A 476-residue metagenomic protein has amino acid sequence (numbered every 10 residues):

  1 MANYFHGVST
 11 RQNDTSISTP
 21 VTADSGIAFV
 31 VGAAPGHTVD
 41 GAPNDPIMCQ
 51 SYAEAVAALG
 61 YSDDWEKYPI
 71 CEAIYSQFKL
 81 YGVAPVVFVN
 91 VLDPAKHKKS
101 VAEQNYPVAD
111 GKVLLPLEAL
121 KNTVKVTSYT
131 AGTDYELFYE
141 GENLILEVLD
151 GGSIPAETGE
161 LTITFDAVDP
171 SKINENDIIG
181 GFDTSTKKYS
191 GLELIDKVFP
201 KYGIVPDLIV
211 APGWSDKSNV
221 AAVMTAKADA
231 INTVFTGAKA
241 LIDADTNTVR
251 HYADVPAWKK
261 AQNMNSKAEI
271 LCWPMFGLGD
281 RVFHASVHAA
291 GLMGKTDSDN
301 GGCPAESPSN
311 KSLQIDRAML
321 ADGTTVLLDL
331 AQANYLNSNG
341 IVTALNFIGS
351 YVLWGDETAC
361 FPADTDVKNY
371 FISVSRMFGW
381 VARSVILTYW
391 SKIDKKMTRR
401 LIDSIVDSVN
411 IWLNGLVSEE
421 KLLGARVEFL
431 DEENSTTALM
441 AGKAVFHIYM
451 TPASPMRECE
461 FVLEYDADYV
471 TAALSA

Functional and structural regions predicted by a protein language model:
A2-T22, I27-P43, I47-Q50, G60 (+5 more regions): A glycine- and small-residue-enriched flexible loop/hinge signal that marks low-structured segments
A53-E54: Active-site-surrounding "flap" and adjacent substrate/cofactor-binding loops of secreted or lumenal enzymes, prototyped
Y81-G141, V168-P170: Extended beta-strand solenoid/passenger and fiber regions
V86, H97-Q104, E142, T164-T184 (+1 more regions): Compositionally biased, low-complexity/repeat regions
Y106-A109, E136-I145, P155, A244-T246 (+2 more regions): Short, ordered beta-strand-loop transition motifs
D110-P116, E142-S153, V342-F361, F446-I448: Generic recognition of long tandem-repeat/solenoid scaffolds
V124-G180: Surface-exposed interaction regions enriched in Ser/Thr/Asp/Glu that occur as long low-complexity tracts or repetitive
F371-E432: Acidic, low-complexity glycine/serine/threonine-rich segments
